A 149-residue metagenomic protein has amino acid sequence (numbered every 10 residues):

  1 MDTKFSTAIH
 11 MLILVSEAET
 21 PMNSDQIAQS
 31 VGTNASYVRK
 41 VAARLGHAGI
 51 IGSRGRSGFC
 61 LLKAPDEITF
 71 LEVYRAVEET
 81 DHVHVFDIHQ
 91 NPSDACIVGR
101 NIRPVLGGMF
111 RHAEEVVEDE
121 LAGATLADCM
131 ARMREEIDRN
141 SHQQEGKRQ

Functional and structural regions predicted by a protein language model:
M1-M11: Short alpha-helical segments that sit at the start of domains
V15-E19, K63-A64: Short helix-capping/hinge SLiMs at alpha-helix to coil transitions
T20-A28: Short acidic, hydrophobic short linear motifs in intrinsically disordered regions
A42-A48: Basic amphipathic alpha-helical segments that dock to polyanions
A48-R56, C60-L62: Beta-hairpin "wing" of winged helix-turn-helix
P65-N91: Conserved segment of winged-helix/HTH DNA-binding domains
Q90-Q149: C-terminal regulatory/oligomerization modules of transcriptional regulators
